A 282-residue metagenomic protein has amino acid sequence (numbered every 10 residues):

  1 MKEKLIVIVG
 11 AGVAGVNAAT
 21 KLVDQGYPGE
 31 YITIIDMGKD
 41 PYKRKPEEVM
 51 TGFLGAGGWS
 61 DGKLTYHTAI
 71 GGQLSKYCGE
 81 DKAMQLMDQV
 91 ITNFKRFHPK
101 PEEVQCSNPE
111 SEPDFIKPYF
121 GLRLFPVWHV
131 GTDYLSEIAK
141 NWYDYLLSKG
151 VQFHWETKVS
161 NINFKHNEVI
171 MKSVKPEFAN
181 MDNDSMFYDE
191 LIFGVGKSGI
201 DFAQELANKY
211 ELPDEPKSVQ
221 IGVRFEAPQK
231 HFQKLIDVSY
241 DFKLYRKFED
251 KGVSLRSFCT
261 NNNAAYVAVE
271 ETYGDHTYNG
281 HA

Functional and structural regions predicted by a protein language model:
K2-T68, N108-A282: Residues forming the flavin
G52-Q105: Dinucleotide-binding Rossmann-like beta1-alpha1 core, especially the glycine-rich loop that anchors the ADP
